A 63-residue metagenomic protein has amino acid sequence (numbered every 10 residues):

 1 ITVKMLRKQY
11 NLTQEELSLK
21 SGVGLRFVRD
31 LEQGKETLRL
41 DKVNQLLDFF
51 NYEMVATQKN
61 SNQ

Functional and structural regions predicted by a protein language model:
I1-E16, Q45: Short basic helix-loop element that most often maps to the first helix and adjoining turn of HTH DNA-binding modules
N11-F27: Short alpha-helical DNA-recognition segment
D41-T57: DNA major-groove recognition helix of helix-turn-helix/homeodomain DNA-binding modules
N60-Q63: Short acidic DE-rich linear segments
